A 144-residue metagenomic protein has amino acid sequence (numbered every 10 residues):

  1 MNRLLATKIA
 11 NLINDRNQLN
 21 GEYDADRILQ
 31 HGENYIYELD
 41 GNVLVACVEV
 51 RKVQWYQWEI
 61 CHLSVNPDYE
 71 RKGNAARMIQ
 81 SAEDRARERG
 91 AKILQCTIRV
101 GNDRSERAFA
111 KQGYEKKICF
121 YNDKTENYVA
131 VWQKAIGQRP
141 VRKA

Functional and structural regions predicted by a protein language model:
M1-T7, I136-A144: Conserved N-terminal entry element of GNAT/NAT acetyltransferase domains
R3-H62, N66, I79, N122: Acetyl-CoA-dependent GNAT
W55, D103-R104: Short alpha-helical
H62, I98-V100: A cross-domain feature marking catalytic cores of carbohydrate-active enzymes and several ubiquitous metabolic/repair
V65, R71-D84, R107, K111: Conserved acetyl-CoA-binding loop-helix of GNAT-fold acetyltransferases
I79, N102-D103, K124-N127: Short glycine/proline-centered loop/turn elements that form peptide/ligand docking sites
A86-I98: Conserved GNAT acetyl-CoA-binding A-motif
T97-I98, A110-V131: Conserved catalytic-core motifs of GNAT/GCN5-like acyltransferases
